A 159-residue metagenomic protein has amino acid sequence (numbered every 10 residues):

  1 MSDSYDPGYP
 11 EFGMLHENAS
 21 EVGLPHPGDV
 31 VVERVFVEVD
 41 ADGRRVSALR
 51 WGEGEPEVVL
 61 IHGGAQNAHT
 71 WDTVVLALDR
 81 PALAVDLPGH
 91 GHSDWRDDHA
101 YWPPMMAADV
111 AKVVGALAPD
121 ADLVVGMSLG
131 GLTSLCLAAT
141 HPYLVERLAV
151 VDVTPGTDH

Functional and structural regions predicted by a protein language model:
M1-P56, D79-R80, P119-D120: Alpha/beta-hydrolase fold catalytic core
F36-E38, L76, A108, K112-A116 (+1 more regions): Replace "anionic and nucleotidyl ligands
D42, S47, L87-V125, L129: Active-site loop/oxyanion-hole signature of alpha/beta-hydrolase fold enzymes
R44-W95: Conserved HGGG/HGGXW glycine-rich cap/lid loop of the alpha/beta-hydrolase fold
D72, A111, L135-A139: Short, hydrophobic alpha-helix immediately C-terminal to the catalytic nucleophile
V75-L78, H99-Y101, H141-P142: Glycine-rich, phosphate-binding/catalytic loops in enzymes
D120-H159: Conserved hydrolase catalytic core segment
